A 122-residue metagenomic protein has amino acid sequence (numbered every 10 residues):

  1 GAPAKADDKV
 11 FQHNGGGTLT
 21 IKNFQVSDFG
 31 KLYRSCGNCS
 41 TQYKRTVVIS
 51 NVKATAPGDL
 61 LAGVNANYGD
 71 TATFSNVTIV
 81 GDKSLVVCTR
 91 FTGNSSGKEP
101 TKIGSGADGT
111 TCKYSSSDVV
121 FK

Functional and structural regions predicted by a protein language model:
G1-K122: Extracellular beta-rich repeat passengers
